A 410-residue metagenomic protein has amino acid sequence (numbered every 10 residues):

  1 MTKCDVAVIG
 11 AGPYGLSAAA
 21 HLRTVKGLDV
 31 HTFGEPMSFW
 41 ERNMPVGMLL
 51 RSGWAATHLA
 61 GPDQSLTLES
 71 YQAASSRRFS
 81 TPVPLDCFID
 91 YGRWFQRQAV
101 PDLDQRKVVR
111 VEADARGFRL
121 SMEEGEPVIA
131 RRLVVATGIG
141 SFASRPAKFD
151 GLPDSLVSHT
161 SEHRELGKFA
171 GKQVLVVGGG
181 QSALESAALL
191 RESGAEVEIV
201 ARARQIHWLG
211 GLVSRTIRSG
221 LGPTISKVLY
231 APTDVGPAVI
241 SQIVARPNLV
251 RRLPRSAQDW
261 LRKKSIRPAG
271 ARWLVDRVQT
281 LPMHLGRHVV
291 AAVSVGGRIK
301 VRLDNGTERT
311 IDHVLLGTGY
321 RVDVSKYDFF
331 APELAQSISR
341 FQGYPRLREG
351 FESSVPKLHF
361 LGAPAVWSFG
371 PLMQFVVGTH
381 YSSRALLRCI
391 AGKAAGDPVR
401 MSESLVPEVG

Functional and structural regions predicted by a protein language model:
M1-M37, R77-Q181, E185-G410: Flavin (primarily FAD) cofactor-binding/catalytic cores of flavoenzymes
W40: Charged, glycine-enriched surface loops/patches that mediate electrostatic binding to polyanionic ligands
M44-S75, A231-R251: Flavin (FAD/FMN) cofactor-binding and adjacent substrate-gating region of FAD-dependent oxidoreductase domains
